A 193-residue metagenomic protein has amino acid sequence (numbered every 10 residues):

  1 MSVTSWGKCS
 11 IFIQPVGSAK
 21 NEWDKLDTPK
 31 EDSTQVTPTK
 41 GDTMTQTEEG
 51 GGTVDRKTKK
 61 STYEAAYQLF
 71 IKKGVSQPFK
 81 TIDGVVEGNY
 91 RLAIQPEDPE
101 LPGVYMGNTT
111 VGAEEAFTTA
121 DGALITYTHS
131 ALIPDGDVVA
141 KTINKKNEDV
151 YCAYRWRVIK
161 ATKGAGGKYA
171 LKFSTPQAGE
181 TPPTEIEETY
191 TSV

Functional and structural regions predicted by a protein language model:
M1-I71, N108-L124: Solvent-exposed edge beta-strands and adjacent loop segments that serve as assembly or binding interfaces
T4-C9, V85-Y90, G166: A short, compositionally biased
I13-G17, I94-E100, T175: Short acidic, glycine-rich loop/turn motifs
T34, D98, A178-G179: Generic N-terminal simple sequence motifs
E64-Q68, R91-A93, T126-S130: Beta-strand secondary-structure signal
L69-K73, P96-E100, A131-D135: Beta-strand elements of well-folded, non-transmembrane domains
Q77-Y105: Short, acidic/charged, Gly/Pro-enriched secondary-structure junctions
Y105-V193: Mixed-charge, glycine-accented linear interaction segment located at domain edges/termini
